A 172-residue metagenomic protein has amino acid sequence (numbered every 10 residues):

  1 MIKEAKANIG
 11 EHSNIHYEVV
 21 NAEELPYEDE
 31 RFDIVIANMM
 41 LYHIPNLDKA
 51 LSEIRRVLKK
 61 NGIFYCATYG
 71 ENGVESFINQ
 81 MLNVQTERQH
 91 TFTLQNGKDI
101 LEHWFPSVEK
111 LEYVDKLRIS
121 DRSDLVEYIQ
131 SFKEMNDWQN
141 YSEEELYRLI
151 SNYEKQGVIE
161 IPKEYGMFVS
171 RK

Functional and structural regions predicted by a protein language model:
M1-E24: Class I SAM-dependent methyltransferase SAM/SAH-binding core
A5, F77-I78, G97, L101: Hydrophobic packing residues within well-ordered alpha-helices of enzyme cores
E18, I36, Y65: Conserved Rossmann-like nucleotide-binding pocket used by diverse enzymes that bind dinucleotide cofactors
E23-V35: A short acidic, Gly/Pro-enriched loop at the edge of an enzyme's catalytic core that lines a small-molecule cofactor
D33-L47: A short SAM/SAH-binding and catalytic strip from SAM-dependent methyltransferases
D48-I63: A short glycine-rich, Lys/Arg-flanked "PGG" loop and its adjoining helix->strand segment in the class I
I63-F92: Conserved class I S-adenosyl-L-methionine
R88-K172: Conserved Class I S-adenosyl-L-methionine
